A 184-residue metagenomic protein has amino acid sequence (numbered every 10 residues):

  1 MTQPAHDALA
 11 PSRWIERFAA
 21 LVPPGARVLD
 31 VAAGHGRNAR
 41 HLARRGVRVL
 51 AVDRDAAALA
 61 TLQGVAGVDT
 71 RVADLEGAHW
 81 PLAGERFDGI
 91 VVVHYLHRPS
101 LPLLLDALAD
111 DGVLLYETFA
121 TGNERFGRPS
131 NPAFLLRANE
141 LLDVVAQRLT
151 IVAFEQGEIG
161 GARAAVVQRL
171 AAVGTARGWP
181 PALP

Functional and structural regions predicted by a protein language model:
M1-P23: S-adenosyl-L-methionine
A32-G34: Class I SAM-dependent methyltransferase "Motif I" SAM/SAH-binding loop
D55-A57: Conserved SAM/SAH-binding beta-strand->alpha-helix loop
A66-A78: Conserved SAM-binding strand-loop segment of SAM-dependent methyltransferases
W80-G89: A short acidic, Gly/Pro-enriched loop at the edge of an enzyme's catalytic core that lines a small-molecule cofactor
L96-L108: A short, conserved alpha-helix within the catalytic core of class I
G112-F119: Conserved beta-strand signature within the Rossmann-like core of class I S-adenosyl-L-methionine
I159-P184: Core SAM-dependent methyltransferase catalytic element
